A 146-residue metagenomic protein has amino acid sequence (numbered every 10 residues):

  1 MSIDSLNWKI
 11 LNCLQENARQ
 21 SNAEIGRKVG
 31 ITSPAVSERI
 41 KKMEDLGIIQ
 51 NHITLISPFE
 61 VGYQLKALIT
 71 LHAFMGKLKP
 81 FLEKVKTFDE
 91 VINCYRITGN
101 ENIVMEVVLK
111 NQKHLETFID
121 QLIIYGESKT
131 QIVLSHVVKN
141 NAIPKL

Functional and structural regions predicted by a protein language model:
M1-L146: A compositional/biophysical signature of low hydrophobicity enriched in polar/charged and small residues
